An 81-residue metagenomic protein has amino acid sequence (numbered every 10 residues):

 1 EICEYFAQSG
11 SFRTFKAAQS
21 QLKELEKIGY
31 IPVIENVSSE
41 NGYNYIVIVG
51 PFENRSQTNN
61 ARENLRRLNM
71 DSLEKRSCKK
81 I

Functional and structural regions predicted by a protein language model:
E1-C3, R13-I81: Extracytoplasmic
G10: Conserved beta3-strand ATP-binding lysine motif
